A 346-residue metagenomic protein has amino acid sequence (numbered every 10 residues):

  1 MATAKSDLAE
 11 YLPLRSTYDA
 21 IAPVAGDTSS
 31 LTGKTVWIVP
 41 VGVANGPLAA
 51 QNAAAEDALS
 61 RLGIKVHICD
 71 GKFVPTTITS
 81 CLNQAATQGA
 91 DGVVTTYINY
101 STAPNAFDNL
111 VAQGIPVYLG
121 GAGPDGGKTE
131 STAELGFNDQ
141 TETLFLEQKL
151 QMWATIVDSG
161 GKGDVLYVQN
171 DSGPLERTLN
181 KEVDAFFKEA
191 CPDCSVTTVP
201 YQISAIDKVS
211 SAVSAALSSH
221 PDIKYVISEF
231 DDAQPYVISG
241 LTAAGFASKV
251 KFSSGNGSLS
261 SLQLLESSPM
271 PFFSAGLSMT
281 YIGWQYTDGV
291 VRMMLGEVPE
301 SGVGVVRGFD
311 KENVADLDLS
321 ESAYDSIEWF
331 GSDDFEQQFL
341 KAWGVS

Functional and structural regions predicted by a protein language model:
M1-A2, L48-K65: Short, polar/charged alpha-helical segment
M1-K34, A190, S278-S346: Hinge/cleft segment of the Venus flytrap/periplasmic-binding protein
L14, V39-N52, I68-T77, G121-A122 (+6 more regions): Hinge/beta->alpha junction and helix N-cap segments in small-molecule ligand-binding domains
K34, L62-K65, Q88-G92, A112-V117 (+6 more regions): Loop/turn elements at helix/coil->beta-strand transitions in domains of secreted/extracellular proteins
V36-W37, A44-N45, A55, Q140-C191 (+4 more regions): An alpha-beta-alpha
T76-T87, P104-D108, K149-V157, D207-S218 (+4 more regions): Amphipathic, non-transmembrane alpha-helical secondary structure
V93-A112, V183, Y201-L264: Hydrophobic alpha-helical
N105-F145, M152, L259-L264, M270-P271: Flexible loop/hinge segments that line or gate small-molecule binding clefts
